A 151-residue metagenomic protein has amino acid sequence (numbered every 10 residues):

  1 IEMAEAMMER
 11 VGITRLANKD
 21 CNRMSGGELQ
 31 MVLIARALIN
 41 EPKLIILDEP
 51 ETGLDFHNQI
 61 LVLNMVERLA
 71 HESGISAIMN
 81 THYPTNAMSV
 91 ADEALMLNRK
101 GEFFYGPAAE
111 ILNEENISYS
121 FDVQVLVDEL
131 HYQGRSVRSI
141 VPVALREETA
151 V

Functional and structural regions predicted by a protein language model:
I1-L16: Conserved ABC ATPase "signature" region
D20-M24, E28: Conserved ABC ATPase signature
E41: Conserved catalytic motifs of ABC-family nucleotide-binding domains
I45-E49: Catalytic Walker B motif of ABC-type/P-loop ATPase nucleotide-binding domains
I60-E72: Helical segment within the ABC ATPase nucleotide-binding domain
T81-H82: H-loop/switch region of ABC-family ATPase nucleotide-binding domains
S120-V151: ABC ATPase nucleotide-binding domains
